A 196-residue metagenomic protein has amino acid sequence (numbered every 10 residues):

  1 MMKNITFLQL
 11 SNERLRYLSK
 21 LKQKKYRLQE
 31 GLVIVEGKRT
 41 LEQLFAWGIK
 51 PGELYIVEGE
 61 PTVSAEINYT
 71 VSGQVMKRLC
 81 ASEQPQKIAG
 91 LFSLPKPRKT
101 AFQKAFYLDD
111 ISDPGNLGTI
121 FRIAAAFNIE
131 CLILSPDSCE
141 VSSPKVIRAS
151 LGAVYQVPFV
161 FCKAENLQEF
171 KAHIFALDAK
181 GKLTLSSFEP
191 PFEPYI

Functional and structural regions predicted by a protein language model:
M1-E58, S138-C139: Boundary-proximal intrinsically disordered activation/regulatory segments immediately upstream of a helical core
I5-Q9, Y69-S72, V157-E165: Short acidic-hydrophobic, aromatic-tinged amphipathic segments that line or gate anion-handling sites
K38, I56-T62, L94-P95, A164-E165 (+1 more regions): Short, polar loop motifs at secondary-structure junctions
E60-I67, P97-A101, L167-F170, F188: Short loop/helix-cap segments at secondary-structure boundaries that form the rim of catalytic
N68-S93: Glycine/small-residue-rich loop that forms an oxyanion/phosphate-binding "nest" at active or ligand-binding sites
I88, R148-A153, P191-P194: Short, hinge-like loop/turn segments at secondary-structure boundaries
K99-K182: RNA substrate-binding interface of SAM-dependent RNA methyltransferases
F175-I196: Active-site/ligand-binding-proximal alpha/beta "capping" segment
